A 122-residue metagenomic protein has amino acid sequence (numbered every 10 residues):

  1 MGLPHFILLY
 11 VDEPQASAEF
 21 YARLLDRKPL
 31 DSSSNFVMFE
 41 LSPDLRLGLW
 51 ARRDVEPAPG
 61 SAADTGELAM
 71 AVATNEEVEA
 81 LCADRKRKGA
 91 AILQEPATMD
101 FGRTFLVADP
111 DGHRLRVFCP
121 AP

Functional and structural regions predicted by a protein language model:
M1-A18, E67-M70, A121-P122: N-terminal beta-strand motif that seeds the catalytic metal site of vicinal oxygen chelate
M1-L3, S61-T65, T98-M99: Short glycine-enriched loop/turn motifs at secondary-structure junctions
Q15-L24, F105, R114: Conserved active-site alpha-helix within GNAT-family acetyltransferase domains
R23-L30, A90-A91: Conserved acetyl-CoA-binding loop of GNAT-fold acetyltransferases
K28-A62, R114-C119: Conserved short beta-strand elements that form part of the metal-binding/catalytic scaffold of enzyme active sites
R46, A69, T104-L106: Short hydrophobic/aromatic beta-strand element in the GNAT-like acyltransferase core that lines or flanks the acyl-donor
L68-R85, G89-A90: Mid-chain, well-packed structural core segment of small domains
C82-P122: Vicinal oxygen chelate
